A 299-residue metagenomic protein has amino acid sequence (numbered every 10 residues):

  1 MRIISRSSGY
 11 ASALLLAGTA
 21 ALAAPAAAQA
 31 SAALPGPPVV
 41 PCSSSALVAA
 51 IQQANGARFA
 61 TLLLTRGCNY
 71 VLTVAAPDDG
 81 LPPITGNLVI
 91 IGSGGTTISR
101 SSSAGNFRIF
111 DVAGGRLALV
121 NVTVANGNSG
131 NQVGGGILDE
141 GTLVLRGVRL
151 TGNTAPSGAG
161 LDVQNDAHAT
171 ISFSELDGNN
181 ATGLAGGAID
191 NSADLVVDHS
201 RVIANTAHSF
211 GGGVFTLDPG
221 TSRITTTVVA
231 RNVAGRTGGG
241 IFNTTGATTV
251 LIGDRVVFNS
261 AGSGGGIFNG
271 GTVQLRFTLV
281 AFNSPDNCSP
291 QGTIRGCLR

Functional and structural regions predicted by a protein language model:
M1-A32: Secretory targeting and sorting signals
P41-S43, A49, N55, G67-N69 (+2 more regions): Sequence contexts marking disulfide-bonded cysteines in secreted/extracellular proteins
C42-S45, F59-N87, T96: N-terminal extracellular ligand-recognition/capping segment immediately after the signal peptide
Q52, T73-V89, S99-V120, A125-L143 (+3 more regions): Extracellular beta-strand-rich solenoid/capping regions of secreted or surface-exposed proteins that bind or remodel
A60, G86-L88, T96, R108 (+14 more regions): The right-handed parallel beta-helix/beta-solenoid scaffold, focusing on the short coil/turn and N-cap positions
G94-T96, A118-N126, T142-T154, H168-N180 (+5 more regions): Right-handed parallel beta-helix
S102-N106, N128-G134, T154-G160, N180-G186 (+4 more regions): Short glycine/acidic-rich loop motifs that flank beta-strands on beta-rich extracellular proteins
